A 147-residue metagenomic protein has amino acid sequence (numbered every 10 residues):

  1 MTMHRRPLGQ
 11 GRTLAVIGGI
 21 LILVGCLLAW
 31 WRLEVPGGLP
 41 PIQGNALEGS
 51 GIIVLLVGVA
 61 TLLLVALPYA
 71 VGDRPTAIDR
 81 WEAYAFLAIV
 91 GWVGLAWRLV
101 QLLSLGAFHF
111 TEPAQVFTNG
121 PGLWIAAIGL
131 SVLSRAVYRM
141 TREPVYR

Functional and structural regions predicted by a protein language model:
M1-R147: Compact integral membrane and secretory-pathway proteins
